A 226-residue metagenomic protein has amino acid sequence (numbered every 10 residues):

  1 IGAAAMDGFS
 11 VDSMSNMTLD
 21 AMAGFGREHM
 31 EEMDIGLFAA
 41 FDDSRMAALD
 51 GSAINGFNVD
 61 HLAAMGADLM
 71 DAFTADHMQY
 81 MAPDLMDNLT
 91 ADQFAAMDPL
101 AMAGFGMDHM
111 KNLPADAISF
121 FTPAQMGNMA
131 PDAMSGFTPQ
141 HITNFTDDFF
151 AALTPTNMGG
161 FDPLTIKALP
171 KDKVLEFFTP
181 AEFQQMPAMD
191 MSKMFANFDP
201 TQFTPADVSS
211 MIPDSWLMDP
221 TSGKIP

Functional and structural regions predicted by a protein language model:
I1-P226: General marker for long, soluble alpha-helical cores
